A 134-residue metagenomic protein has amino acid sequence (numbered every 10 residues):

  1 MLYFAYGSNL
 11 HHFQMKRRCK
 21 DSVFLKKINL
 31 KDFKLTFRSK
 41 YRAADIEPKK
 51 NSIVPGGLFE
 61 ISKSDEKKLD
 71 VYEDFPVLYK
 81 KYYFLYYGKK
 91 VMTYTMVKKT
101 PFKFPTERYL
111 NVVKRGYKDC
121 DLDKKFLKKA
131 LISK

Functional and structural regions predicted by a protein language model:
M1-K134: Glycine-aromatic micro-motifs
